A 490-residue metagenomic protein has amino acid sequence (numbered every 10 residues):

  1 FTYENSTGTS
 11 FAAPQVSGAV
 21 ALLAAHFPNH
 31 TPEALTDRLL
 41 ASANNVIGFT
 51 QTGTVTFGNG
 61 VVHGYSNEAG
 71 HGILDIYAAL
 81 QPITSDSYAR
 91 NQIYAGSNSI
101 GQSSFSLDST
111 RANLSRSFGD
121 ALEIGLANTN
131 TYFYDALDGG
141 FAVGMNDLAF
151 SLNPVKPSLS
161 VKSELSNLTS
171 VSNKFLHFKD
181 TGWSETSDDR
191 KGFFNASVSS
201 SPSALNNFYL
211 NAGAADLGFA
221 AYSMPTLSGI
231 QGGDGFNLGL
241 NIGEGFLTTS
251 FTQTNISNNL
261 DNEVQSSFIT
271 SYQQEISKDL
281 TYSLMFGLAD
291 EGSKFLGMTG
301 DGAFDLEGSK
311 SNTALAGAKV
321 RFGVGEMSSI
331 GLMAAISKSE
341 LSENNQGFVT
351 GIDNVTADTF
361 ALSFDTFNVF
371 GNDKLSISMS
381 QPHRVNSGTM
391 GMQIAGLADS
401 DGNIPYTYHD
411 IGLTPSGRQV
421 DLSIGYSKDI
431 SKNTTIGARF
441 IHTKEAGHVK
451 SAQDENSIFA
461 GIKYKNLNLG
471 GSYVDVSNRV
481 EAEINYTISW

Functional and structural regions predicted by a protein language model:
F1-A69: Hydrolase catalytic cores
L39, F208-A212, L247-F251, Y282-F286 (+7 more regions): Membrane-embedded beta-strand positions of outer-membrane beta-barrel proteins
T52, M224, N258-E263, S293-S309 (+5 more regions): Outer-membrane beta-barrel translocator domains and adjoining extracellular loop/strand segments of Gram-negative
Y65, I73-S170: Secreted peptidase-domain scaffold signal
G144-G323, A335, S472-V476: Outer membrane beta-barrel translocator domains of Type V secretion systems
G192-A196, G232-L238, S266-T270, A314-A318 (+5 more regions): Hydrophobic, lipid-facing positions within transmembrane beta-strands of outer-membrane proteins
G192-F194, A204-F208, G243-L247, K278-Y282 (+6 more regions): Outer-envelope beta-barrel architecture signal
N368, K374, K428, T434-I436 (+3 more regions): Outer-membrane beta-barrel "beta-signal"
